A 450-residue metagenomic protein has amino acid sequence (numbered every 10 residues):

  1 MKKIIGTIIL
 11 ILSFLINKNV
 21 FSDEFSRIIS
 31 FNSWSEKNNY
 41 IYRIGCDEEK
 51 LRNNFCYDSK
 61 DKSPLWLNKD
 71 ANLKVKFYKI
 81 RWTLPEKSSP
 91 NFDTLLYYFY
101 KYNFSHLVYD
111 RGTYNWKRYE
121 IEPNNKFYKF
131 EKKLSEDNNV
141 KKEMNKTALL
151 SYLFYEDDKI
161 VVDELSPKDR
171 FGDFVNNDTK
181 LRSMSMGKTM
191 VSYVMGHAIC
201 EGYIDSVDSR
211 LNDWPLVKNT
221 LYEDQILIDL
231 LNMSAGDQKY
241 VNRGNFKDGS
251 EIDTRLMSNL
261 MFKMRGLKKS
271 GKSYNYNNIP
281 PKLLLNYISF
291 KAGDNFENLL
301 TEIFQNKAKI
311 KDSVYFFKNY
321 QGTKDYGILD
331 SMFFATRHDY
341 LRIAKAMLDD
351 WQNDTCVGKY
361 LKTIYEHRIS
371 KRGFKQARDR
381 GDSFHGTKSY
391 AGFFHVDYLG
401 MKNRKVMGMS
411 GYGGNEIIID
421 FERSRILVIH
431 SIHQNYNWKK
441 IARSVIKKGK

Functional and structural regions predicted by a protein language model:
M1-S22: Classical Sec-dependent N-terminal signal peptides that target proteins to the secretory pathway
V20-D173, I204, V445-K450: N-terminal leader/targeting segments and the immediately adjacent pre-domain N-terminus
K141-K142, F174-D178, R182-S183, G187 (+1 more regions): Active-site-proximal loop and beta-strand segments within enzyme catalytic domains
D158, T179-S206, L230, L284-I288 (+1 more regions): Active-site SXXK
N177-D178, N242-S331: Catalytic-site signature segments of enzymes, centered on catalytic residues
C200-D237, A292-A335, Q352-T355: Active-site helix/loop module of the DD-peptidase/beta-lactamase fold, centered on the serine-lysine SxxK catalytic
P280-Y287, L329-C356, N415-I432: Active-site-proximal alpha-helical segments within enzyme catalytic domains
I310-D312, H367-I426: Active-site Gly/Thr loop motif
